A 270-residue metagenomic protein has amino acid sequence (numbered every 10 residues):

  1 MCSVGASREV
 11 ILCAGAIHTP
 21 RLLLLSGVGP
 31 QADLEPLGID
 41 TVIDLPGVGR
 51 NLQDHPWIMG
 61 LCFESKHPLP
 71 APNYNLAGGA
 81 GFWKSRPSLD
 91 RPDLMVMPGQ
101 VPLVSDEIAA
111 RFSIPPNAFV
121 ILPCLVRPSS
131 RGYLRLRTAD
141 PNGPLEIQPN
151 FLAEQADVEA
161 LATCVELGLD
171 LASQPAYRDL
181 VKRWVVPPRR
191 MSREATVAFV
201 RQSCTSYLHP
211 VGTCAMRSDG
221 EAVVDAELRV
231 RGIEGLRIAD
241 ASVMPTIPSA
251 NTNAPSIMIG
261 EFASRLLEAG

Functional and structural regions predicted by a protein language model:
M1-P72, A139: Glycine-rich loop(s) and the adjacent beta-strand/alpha-helix scaffold that form part
S65-L69, L76-P255, A263-G270: FAD-dependent oxidoreductase catalytic-site/capping-region signature
